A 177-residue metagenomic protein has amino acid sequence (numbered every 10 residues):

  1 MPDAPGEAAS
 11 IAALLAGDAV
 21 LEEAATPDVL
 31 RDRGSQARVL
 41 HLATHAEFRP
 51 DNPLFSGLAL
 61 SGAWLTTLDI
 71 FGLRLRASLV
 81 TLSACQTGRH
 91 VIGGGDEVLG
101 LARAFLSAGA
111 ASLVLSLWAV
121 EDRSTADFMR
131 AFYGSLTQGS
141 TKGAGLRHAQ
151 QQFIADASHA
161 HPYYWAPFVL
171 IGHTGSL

Functional and structural regions predicted by a protein language model:
M1-L177: Catalytic cores of enzymes
